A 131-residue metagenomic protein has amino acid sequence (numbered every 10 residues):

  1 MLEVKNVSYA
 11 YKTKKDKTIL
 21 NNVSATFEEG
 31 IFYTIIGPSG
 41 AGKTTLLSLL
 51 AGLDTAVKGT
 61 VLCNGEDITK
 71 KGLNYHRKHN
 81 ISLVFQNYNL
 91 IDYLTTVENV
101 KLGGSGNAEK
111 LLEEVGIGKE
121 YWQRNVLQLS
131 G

Functional and structural regions predicted by a protein language model:
I36-P38: The feature captures the beta-strand-to-loop junction immediately N-terminal to the Walker
A51: Helix-to-loop junction immediately C-terminal to a conserved catalytic motif
G59-D67: Conserved ABC transporter NBD signature motif
D67-S82: ABC ATPase NBD coupling module
N87, L94-G106: Q-loop/switch helix immediately C-terminal to the Walker
N107-Y121: Conserved ABC ATPase "signature" region
N125-G131: Conserved ABC ATPase signature
